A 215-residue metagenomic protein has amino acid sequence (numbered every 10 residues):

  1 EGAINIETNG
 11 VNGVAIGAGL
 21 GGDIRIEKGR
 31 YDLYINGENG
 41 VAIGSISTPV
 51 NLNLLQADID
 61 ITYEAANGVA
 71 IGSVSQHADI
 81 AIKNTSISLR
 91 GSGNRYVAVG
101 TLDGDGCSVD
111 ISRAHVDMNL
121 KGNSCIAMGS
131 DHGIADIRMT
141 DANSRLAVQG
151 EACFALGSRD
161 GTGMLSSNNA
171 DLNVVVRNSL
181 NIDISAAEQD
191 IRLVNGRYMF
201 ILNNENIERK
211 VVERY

Functional and structural regions predicted by a protein language model:
E1-N36, G44-G122, M128-G150, G157-Y215: Surface-exposed loop/turn motifs in large extracellular/passenger domains
